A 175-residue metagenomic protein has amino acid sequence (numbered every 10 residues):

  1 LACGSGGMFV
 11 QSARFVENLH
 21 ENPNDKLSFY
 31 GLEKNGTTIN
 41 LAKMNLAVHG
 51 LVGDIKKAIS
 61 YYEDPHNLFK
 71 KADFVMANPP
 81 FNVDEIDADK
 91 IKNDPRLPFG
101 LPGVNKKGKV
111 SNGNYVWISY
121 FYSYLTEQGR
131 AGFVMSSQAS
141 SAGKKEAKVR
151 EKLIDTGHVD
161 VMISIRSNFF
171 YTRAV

Functional and structural regions predicted by a protein language model:
L1-A77, N82-D84, D89-I91, S136-S137 (+1 more regions): Conserved S-adenosyl-L-methionine
L27-Y30, L97-V104, R166: Short beta-alpha connecting loops at secondary-structure transitions that line or flank enzyme active sites
G36, D94-R96, R130: N-terminal functional modules and adjacent low-complexity/disordered segments of proteins
I39, K106-V175: Conserved Class I SAM-dependent methyltransferase catalytic core
V52, F99-P102, Q128: Feature targets compositionally biased, intrinsically disordered low-complexity regions with long contiguous runs
F81-D84, K92-S111: Conserved catalytic motifs of ABC-family nucleotide-binding domains
